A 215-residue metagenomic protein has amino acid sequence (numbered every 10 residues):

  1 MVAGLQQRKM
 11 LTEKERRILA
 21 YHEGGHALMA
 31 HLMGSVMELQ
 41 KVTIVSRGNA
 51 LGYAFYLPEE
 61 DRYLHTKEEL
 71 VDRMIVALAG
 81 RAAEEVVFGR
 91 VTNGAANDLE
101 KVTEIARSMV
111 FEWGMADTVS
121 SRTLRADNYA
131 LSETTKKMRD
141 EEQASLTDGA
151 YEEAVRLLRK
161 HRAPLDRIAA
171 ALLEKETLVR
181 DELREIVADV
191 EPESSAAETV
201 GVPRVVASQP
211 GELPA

Functional and structural regions predicted by a protein language model:
V2-Q6: Hydrophobic alpha-helical transmembrane segments of multi-pass inner membrane proteins, especially in bacterial systems
Q7-I18: Short pre-active-site segment immediately N-terminal to the catalytic Zn-binding motif
R16-Y21, A27-A215: Soluble catalytic regions of large protease machineries
